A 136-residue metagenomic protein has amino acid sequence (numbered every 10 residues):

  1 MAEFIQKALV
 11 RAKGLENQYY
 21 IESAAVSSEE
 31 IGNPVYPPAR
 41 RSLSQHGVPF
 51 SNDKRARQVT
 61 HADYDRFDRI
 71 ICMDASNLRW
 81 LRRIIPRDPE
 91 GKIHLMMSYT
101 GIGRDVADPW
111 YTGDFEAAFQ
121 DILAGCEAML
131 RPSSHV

Functional and structural regions predicted by a protein language model:
M1-R66, R131-H135: Conserved active-site segments centered on acidic
D63, R69, A75-V136: Phosphate-binding/catalytic loops
